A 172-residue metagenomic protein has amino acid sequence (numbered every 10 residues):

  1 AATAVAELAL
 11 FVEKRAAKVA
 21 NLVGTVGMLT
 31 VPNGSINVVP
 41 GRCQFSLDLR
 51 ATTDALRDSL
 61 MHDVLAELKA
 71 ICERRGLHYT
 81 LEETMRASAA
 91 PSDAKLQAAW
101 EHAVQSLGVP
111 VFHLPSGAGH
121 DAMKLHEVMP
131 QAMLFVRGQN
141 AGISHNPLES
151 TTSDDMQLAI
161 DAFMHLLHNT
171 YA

Functional and structural regions predicted by a protein language model:
A1-D54: Midchain, well-structured core segments that form catalytic/ion-binding scaffolds
A1-K18, M61, A66, V136-A172: His/Asp/Glu-rich mid-to-C-terminal helical/loop segments that flank catalytic regions of hydrolases
A9-E13, H78, E82-G138: Active-site-adjacent substrate-binding region of metalloamidase/peptidase-like peptide-processing proteins
E13-V26, I71-E82, P110-P115, A172: Flexible, glycine/charged-enriched surface loops at secondary-structure junctions
K18, V38-G41, E73-R75, G117-A118 (+1 more regions): A structural signal for short secondary-structure junctions
V31, R50-D54, T84-R86, G142-S153: Short beta-alpha connecting loops at secondary-structure transitions that line or flank enzyme active sites
P32-F45, D63-Y79, P91-L96, R137: A glycine-rich, aromatic-flanked flexible loop/lid motif
L56-L60: Solvent-exposed, non-transmembrane alpha-helical starts
